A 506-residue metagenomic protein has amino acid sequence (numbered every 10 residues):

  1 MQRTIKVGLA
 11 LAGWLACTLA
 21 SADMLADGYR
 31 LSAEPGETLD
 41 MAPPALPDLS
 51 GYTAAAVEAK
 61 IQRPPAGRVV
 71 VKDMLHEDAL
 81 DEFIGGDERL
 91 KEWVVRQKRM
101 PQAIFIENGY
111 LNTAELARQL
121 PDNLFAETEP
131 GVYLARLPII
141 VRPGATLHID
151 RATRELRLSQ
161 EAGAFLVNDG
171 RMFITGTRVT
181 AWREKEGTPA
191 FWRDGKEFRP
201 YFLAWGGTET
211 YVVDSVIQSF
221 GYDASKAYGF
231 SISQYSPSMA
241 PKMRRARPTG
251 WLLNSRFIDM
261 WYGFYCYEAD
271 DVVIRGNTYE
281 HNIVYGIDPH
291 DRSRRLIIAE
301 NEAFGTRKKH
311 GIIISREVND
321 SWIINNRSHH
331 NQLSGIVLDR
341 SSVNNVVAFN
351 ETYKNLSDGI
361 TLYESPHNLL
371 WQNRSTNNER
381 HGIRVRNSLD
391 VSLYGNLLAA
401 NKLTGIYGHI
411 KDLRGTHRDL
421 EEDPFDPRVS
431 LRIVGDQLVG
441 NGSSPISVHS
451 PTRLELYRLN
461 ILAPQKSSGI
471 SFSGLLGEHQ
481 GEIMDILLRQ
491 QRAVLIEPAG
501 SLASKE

Functional and structural regions predicted by a protein language model:
M1-L9: Bacterial N-terminal signal peptides that target proteins for export
L9-L15: Hydrophobic helical h-region of N-terminal Sec-dependent signal peptides in bacterial secretory/periplasmic proteins
C17-S21: N-terminal signal peptide c-region/cleavage motif recognized by signal peptidases
D23-W322, S328, I336-V337, V343 (+7 more regions): Beta-strand/loop edge motif enriched in small/polar residues
T208, F472-L475: Pro/Ala/Gly-rich low-complexity, hydrophilic intrinsically disordered segments
Q234, P451-S467: C-terminal/domain-terminus segments
N319-I433: Eukaryotic tandem repeat interaction scaffolds
N387, V448-P451: Exposed, low-structure sequence patches enriched in small/polar residues
